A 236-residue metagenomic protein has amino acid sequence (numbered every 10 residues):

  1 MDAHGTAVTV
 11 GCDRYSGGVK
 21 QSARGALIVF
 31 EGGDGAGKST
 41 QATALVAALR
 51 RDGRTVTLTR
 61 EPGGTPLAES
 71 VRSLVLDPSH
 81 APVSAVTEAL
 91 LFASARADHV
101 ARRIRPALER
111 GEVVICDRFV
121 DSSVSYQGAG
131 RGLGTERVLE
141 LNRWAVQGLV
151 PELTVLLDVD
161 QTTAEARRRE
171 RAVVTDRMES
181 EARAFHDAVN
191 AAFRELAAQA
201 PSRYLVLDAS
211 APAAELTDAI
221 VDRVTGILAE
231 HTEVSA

Functional and structural regions predicted by a protein language model:
T9-Q21, A44-V46, T162-A236: NTP-dependent small-molecule kinase module
A23-L27: Pre-Walker A (Motif I) flank of P-loop NTPase domains
F30: Hydrophobic anchor at the beta1->P-loop junction of P-loop NTPases
G35: Walker A (P-loop) phosphate-binding loop of P-loop NTPases
K38: Conserved lysine of the Walker
Q41: Hydrophobic positions on the alpha1 helix immediately C-terminal to the Walker A/P-loop
R54-V146, A219: ATP-dependent small-molecule kinase phosphotransfer cores that center on conserved nucleotide phosphate-binding segments
S123-A191: A glycine- and Lys/Arg-enriched "phosphate-lid" helix/loop adjacent to the NTP-binding pocket of small-molecule kinases
